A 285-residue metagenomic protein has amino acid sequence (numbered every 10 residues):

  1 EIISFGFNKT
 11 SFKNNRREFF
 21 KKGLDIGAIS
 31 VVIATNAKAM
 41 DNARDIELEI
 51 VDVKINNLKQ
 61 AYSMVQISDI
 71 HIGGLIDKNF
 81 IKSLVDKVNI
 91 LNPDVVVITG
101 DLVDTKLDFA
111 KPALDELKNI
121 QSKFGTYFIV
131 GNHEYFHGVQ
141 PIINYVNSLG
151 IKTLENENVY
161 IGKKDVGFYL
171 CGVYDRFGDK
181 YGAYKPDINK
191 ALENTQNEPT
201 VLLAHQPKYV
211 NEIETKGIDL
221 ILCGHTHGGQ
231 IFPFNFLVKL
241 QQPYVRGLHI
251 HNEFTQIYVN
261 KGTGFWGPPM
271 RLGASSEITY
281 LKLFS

Functional and structural regions predicted by a protein language model:
E1-F7: Membrane-embedded alpha-helical segments of integral membrane proteins
N8-S30: N-terminal secretory signal peptides and thylakoid transit peptides that target proteins across membranes
G27-M40: Single-pass alpha-helical transmembrane signal-anchor segments
D45-D52: Alpha-helical transmembrane signal-anchor/signal-peptide segments
K54-S285: Soluble catalytic domains of enzymes that build or remodel membrane lipids, polysaccharides, and related
